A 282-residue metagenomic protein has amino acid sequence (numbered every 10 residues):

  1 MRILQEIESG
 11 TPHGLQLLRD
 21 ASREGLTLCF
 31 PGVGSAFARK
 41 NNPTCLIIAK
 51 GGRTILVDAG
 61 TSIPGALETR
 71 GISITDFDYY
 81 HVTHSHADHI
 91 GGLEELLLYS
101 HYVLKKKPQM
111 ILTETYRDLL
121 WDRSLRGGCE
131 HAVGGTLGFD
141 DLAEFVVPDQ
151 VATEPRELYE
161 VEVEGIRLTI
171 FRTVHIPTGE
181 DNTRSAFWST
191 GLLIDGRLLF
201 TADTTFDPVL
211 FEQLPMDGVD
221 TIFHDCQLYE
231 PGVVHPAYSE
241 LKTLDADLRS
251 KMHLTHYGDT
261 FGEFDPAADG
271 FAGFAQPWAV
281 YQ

Functional and structural regions predicted by a protein language model:
M1-F200, K251, T260-Q282: Binuclear metal-dependent hydrolase catalytic cores
T204-Q282: Cap/insert and terminal regions of metallo-dependent hydrolase folds
